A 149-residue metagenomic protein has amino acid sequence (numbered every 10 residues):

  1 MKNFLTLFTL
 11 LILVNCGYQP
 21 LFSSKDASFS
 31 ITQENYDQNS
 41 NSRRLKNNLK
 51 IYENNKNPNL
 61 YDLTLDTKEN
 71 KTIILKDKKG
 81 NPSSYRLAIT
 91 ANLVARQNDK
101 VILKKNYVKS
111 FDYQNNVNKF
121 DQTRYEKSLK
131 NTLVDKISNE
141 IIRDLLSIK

Functional and structural regions predicted by a protein language model:
M1-C16: Sec-dependent bacterial lipoprotein signal peptides
K2-L5, K105-N115, L146-K149: Short secondary-structure transition/capping segments
L13-Q33: Bacterial Sec signal peptide processing site at the extreme N-terminus
P20-F22, R43, K56, I73-K76 (+1 more regions): Acidic, polar-rich low-complexity tracts and alpha-helical solenoid repeat scaffolds
D26-K46: Post-signal peptide N-terminal segment of mature Sec-exported envelope proteins
N47, Y61-N106, F111-K127, N139: Surface-exposed short loop/turn segments
I51-N55: N-terminal first-folded block
T123-S147: C-terminal partner/receptor-binding element of secreted or periplasmic proteins
